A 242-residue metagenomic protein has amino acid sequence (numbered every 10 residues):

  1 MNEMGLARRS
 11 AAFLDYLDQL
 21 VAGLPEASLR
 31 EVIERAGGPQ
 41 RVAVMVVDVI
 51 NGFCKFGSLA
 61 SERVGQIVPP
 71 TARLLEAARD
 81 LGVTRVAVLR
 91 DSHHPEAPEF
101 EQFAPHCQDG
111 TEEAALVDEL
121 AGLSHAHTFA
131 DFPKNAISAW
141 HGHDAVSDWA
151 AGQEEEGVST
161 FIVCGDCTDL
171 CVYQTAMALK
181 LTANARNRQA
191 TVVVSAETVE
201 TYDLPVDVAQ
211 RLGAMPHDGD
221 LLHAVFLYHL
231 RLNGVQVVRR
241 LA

Functional and structural regions predicted by a protein language model:
M1-A43, A77, H94, P105-A242: Active-site-adjacent betaalpha module
Q40, V44, G57-H93: A short alpha/beta connector and helix-capping loop motif
M45-V46, I50, L89, S195: Generic enzyme active-site microenvironment
V49-G57: Short acidic, Gly/Ser-rich segments with clustered Asp/Glu that frequently serve as metal-coordination loops in enzyme
N51-G52, H93-P95: Short, solvent-exposed loop/turn segments at secondary-structure junctions
S58-G65, F103-T111: Short coil/turn segments at secondary-structure boundaries
A97-E101: Metal-dependent catalytic neighborhoods of phosphoester/phosphodiester hydrolases
